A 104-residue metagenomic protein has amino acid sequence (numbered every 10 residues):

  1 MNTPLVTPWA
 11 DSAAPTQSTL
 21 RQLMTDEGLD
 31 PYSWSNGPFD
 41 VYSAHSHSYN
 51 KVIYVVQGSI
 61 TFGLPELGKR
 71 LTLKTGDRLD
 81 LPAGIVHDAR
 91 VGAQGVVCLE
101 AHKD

Functional and structural regions predicted by a protein language model:
M1-S35, V41-A44: A short, N-terminal "cap"/entry segment at the start of jelly-roll beta-barrel domains of the cupin/DSBH fold
R21-L23, V41-H47, G63-P65, L71-T72 (+1 more regions): Short histidine-centered beta-strand/loop micro-motifs that create catalytic or ligand/metal-coordination sites
S46-F62: Short, conserved beta-strand element in jelly-roll/cupin
V55-V56, G63, R90, L99: Beta-strand residues in well-ordered beta-sheet regions across diverse protein folds
L67-A83: Short acidic-glycine-tyrosine-enriched beta hairpin
A83-D104: Ligand-binding loop in jelly-roll beta-barrel domains
